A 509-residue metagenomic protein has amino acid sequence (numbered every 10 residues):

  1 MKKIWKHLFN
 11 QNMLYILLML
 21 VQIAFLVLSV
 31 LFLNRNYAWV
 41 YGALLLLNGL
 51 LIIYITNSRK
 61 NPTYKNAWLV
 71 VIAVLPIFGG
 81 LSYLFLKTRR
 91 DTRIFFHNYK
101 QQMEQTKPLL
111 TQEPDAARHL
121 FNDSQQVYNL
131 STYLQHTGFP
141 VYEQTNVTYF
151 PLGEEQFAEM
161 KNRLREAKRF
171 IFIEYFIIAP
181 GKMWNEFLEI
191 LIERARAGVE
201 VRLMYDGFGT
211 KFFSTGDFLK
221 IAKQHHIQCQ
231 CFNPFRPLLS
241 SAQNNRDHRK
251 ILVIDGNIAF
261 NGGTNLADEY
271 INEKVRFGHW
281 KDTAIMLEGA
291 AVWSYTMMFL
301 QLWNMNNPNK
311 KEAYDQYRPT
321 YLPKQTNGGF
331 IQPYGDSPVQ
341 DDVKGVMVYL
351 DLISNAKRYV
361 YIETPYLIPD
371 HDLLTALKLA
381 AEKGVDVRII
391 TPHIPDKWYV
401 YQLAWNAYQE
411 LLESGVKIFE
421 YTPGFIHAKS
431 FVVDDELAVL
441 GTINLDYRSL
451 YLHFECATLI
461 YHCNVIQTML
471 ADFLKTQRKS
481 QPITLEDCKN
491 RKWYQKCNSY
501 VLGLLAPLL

Functional and structural regions predicted by a protein language model:
M1-M347, D351, N355, P395 (+6 more regions): N-terminal localization/anchoring segments of enzymes in phospholipid and broader phosphate metabolism
Q301, A376-L379, N406: Short, solvent-exposed amphipathic alpha-helical segments in soluble enzyme and RNA/protein-processing domains
I362-T364, Y421, L440-G441: Thr-Gly-centered strand-to-loop micro-motif
Y366-V387, P392, K397-Y399: Helical hairpin unit composed of two closely spaced alpha helices linked by a short loop
K417: Surface segments flanking catalytic/ligand-binding clefts of nucleic-acid enzymes
K429: Catalytic-core elements of nucleic-acid end-processing and repair enzymes
